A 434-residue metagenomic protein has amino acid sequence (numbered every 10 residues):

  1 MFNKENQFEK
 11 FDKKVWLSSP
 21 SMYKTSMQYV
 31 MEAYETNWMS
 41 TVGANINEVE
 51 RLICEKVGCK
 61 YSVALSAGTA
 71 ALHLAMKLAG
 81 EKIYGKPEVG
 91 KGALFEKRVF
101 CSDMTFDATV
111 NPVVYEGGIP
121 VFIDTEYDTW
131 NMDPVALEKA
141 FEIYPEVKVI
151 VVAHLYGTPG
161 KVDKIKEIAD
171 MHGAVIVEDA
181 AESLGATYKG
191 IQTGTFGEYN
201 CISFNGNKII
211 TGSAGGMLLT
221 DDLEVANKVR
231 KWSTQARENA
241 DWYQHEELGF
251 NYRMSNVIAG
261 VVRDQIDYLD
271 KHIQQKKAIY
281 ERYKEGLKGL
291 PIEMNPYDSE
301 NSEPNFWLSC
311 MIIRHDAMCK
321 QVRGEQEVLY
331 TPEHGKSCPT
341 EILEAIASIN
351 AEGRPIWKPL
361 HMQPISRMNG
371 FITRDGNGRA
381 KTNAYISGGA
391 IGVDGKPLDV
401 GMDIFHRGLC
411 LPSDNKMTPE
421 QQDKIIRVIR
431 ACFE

Functional and structural regions predicted by a protein language model:
M1-M39, P412: N-terminal "arm"/small-domain region of PLP-dependent enzymes with the aminotransferase-like
K4, N47-L52, K56-S62, K91 (+6 more regions): PLP-dependent aminotransferase class I/II
M22, T105, D128-T129, G157 (+3 more regions): Glycine-/small-residue-rich active-site loops that bind phosphorylated ligands and cofactors
V42-R98, P112-V114, F122-D124, I191: Phosphate-binding glycine-rich loop
E81-M171, V175-A180, T187: PLP-dependent aminotransferase-like
F100, V121, I176-V177, C201 (+2 more regions): Structural detector of well-ordered beta-strand residues that form the stable sheet scaffold of enzyme domains
E178-G212, D241-E246: Conserved active-site segment immediately N-terminal to the catalytic lysine that forms the internal aldimine
T195-S233, N256-A259: Active-site PLP attachment segment
